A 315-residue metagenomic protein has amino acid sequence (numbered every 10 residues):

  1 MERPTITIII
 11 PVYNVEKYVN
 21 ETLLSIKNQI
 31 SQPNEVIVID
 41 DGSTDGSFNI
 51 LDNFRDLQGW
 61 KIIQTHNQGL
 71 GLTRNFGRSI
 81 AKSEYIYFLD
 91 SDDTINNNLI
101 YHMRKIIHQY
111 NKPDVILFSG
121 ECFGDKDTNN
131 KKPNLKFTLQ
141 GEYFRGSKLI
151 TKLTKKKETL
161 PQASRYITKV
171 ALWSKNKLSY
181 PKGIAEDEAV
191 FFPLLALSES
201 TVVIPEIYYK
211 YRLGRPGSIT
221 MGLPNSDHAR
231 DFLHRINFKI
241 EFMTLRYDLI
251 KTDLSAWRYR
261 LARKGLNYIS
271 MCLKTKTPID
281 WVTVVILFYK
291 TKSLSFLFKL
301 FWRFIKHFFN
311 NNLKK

Functional and structural regions predicted by a protein language model:
N14-N28: Short, well-formed alpha-helical segments that are part of the catalytic scaffolds of diverse glycosyltransferases
Y18-N20, D45-N53, T94, N98: Acidic helix N-cap motif at the loop->helix transition within catalytic regions of sugar-transfer enzymes
S25, D40-N49: A conserved acidic beta->alpha catalytic loop
N34-G42, K61-H66, D90-S91: Short beta-strand/loop segment that forms part of the nucleotide-sugar
T65-A81: Glycine-rich, basic loop-to-helix element that forms the pyrophosphate-binding segment of sugar-nucleotide handling
I86: Short aromatic/hydrophobic "clamp" motif used to bind/position activated sugar donors
S91-A185, A189-V202, Y211-D227: Donor-binding/catalytic cores of nucleotide-activated saccharide and glycerol-phosphate transferases/polymerases
I269-K315: Membrane-interface aromatic/basic loop that binds lipid-linked glycans or pyrophosphate carriers, typified by
